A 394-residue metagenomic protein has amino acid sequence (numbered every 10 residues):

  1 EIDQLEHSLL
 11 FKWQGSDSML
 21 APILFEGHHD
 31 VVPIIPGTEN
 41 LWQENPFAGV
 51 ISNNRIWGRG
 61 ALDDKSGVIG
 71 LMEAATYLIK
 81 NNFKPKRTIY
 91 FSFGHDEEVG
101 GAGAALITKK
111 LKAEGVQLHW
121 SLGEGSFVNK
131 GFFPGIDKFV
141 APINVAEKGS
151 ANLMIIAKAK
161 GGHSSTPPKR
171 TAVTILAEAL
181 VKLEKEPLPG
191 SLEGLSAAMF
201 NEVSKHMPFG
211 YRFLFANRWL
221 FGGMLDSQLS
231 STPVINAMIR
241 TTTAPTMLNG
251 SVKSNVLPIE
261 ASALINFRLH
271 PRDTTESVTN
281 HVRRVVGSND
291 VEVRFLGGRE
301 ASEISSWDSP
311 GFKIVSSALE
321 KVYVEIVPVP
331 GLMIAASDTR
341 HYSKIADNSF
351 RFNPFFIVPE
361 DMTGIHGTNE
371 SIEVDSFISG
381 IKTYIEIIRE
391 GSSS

Functional and structural regions predicted by a protein language model:
E1-R59, L78-P85, I265: Acidic/His- and Gly-rich active-site-bordering loop/insert found across diverse amide/peptide-bond hydrolases
S18, N129-K130, P189-V252, I259 (+2 more regions): An extended, acidic, His-containing surface patch that forms the Zn2+-binding/catalytic region of metallohydrolases
G27-D30, L183-L188, R283-V291: A common structural junction motif
I34-E39, A102-A104, F132-G135, V278 (+2 more regions): Short, solvent-exposed loop/turn and secondary-structure capping segments
R55-I56, L62-P142: Acidic/histidine-rich catalytic neighborhood of metal-dependent amide-processing enzymes
A105, A113-E276: Midchain, well-structured core segments that form catalytic/ion-binding scaffolds
R170, V278-V286: Short amphipathic alpha-helices in soluble, non-transmembrane regions that often serve as interface/regulatory elements
